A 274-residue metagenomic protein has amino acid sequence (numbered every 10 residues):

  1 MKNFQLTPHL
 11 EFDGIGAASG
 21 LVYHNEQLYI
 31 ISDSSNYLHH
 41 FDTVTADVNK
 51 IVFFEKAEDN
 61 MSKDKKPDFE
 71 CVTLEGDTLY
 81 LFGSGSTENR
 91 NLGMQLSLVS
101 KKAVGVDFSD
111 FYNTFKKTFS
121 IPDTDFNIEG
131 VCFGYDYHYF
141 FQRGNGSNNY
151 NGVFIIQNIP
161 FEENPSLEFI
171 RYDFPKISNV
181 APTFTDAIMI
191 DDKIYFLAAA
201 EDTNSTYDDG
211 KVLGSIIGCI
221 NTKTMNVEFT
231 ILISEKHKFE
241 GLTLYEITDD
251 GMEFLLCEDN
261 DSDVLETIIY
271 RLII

Functional and structural regions predicted by a protein language model:
M1-I274: Sequence/structural signature of beta-propeller domains
